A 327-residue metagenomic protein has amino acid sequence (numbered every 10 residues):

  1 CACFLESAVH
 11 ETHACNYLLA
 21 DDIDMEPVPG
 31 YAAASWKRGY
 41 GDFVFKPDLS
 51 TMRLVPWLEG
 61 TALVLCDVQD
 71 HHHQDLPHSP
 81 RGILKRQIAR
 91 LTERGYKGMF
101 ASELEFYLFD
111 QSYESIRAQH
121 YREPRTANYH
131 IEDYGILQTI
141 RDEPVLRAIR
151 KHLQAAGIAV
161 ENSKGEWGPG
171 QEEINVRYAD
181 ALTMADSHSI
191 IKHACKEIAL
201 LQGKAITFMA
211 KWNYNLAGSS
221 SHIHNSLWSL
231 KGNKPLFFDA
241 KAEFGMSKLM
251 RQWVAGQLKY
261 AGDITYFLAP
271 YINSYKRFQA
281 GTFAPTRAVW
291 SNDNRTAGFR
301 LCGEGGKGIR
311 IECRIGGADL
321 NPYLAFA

Functional and structural regions predicted by a protein language model:
C1-N162, A325: ATP/Mg2+-dependent ligation/transfer catalytic cores
V64-D70, E172-A179, N225, C313: Short, hydrophobic beta-strand segments
Q69-D75, Q138, Y178-M184, K231-G232 (+3 more regions): A generic structural motif
M99-Y107, Q119-I136, A156-V176, I206-S226 (+1 more regions): Core alpha/beta catalytic barrel or barrel-like domain that forms the active/cofactor pocket in diverse metabolic
R117-T126, S221-K231, A288-W290, A297-G303: Short beta-strand elements
Y121-L146, A181-K192, K196, L230-A240: Acidic, His- and aromatic-enriched active-site or binding-groove loops in soluble protein domains that engage sugars
L137-D142, L146-V160, I174-A181, K192-F208: Accessory "access/gating" subregions that flank catalytic or transport cores
T183, A194-I206, F237-A327: C-terminal accessory/tail domains of diverse enzymes
